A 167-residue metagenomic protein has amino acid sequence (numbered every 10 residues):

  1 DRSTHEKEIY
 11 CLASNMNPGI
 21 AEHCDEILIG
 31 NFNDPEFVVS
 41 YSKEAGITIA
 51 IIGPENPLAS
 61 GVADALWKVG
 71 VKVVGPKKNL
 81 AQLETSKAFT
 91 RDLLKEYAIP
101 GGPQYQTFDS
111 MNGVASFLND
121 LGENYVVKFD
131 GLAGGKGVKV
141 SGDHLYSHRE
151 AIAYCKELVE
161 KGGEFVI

Functional and structural regions predicted by a protein language model:
D1-K78: ATP-binding N-terminal substructure of ATP-dependent carboxylate-amine bond-forming enzymes
N15-M16, N112, G131-A133: Glycine-rich beta-alpha junction loops
P35-V38, A59-A63, K87-R91, V114 (+1 more regions): A general structural signal for well-ordered alpha-helical segments in protein cores
S42-I47, D120-L121, E160-K161: Glycine-rich phosphate-binding loop signature in dinucleotide/nucleotide-binding domains
P54, F129-D130: Short secondary-structure boundary segments
W67-V71, K78-N124, G135-H144: Glycine-/Pro-rich loop/turn segments that contact NAD(P) or position catalytic residues in Rossmann-like domains
P100-P103, N124-V127, S141-I167: Conserved ATP-binding module of the ATP-grasp superfamily
